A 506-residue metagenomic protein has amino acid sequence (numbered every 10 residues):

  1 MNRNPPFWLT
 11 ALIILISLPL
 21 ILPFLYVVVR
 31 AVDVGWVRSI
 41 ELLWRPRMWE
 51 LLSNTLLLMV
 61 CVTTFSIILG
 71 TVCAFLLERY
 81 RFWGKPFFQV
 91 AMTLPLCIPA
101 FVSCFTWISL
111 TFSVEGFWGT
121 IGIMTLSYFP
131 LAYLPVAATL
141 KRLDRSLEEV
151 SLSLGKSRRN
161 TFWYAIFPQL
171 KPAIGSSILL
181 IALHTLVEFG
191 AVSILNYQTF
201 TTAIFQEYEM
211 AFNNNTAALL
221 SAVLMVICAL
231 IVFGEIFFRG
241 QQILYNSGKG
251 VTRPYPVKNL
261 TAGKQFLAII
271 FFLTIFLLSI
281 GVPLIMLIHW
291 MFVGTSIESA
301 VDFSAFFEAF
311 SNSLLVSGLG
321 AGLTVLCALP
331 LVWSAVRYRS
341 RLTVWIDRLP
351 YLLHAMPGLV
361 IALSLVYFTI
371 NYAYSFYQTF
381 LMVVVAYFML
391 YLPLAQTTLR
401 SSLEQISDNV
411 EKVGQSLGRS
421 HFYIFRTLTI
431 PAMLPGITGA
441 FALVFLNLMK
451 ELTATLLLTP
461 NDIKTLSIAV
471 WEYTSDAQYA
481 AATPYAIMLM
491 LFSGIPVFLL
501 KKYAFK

Functional and structural regions predicted by a protein language model:
N4-G35, W44-K141, Q169-F189, A217-I236 (+7 more regions): Membrane-water interface segments at the C-terminal ends of transmembrane alpha-helices in multi-pass inner-membrane
V28-I40, L195-T201, Q242-T252, W290-I297 (+1 more regions): Peri-membrane helix termini and adjoining interfacial loops of integral membrane proteins
E41-L42, T139-L140, Y164, L180 (+8 more regions): Short alpha-helical segment immediately N-terminal to, or the first helix within, an HTH/HTH-like DNA-binding domain
L143-L147, I406-V410: Short glycine/proline-centered loop/turn elements that form peptide/ligand docking sites
R145, N160, Y197-T201, L230-L267 (+1 more regions): Feature of multi-pass inner-membrane transport and sensor proteins that recognizes transmembrane helices together
S151-L152, G414: The alpha-helix within a helix-turn-helix
L186-F212, K450-Y479: Glycine-rich helix-loop "coupling/hinge" segments at transmembrane-helix boundaries in multipass transporters
